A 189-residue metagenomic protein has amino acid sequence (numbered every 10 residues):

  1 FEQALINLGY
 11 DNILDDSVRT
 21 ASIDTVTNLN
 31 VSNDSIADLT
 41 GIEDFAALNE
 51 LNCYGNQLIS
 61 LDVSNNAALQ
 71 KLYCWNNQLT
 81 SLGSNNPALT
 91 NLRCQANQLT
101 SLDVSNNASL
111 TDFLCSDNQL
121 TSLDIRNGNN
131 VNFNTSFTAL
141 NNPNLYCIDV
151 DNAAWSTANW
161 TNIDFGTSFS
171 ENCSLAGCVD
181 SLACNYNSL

Functional and structural regions predicted by a protein language model:
F1-N52, L61, A67, D124-N132 (+1 more regions): N-terminal capping/linker segments that flank leucine-rich repeat
V26, L48-N49, L58, L69 (+7 more regions): Conserved hydrophobic position(s) of the canonical leucine-rich repeat
T27-V31, L51-C53, Q70-C74, T90-C94 (+3 more regions): Conserved hydrophobic beta-strand positions in leucine-rich repeat
D34, N56, N77, N97 (+2 more regions): Consensus "Asn ladder" position of solenoid repeat domains
L61, L82, L102: Acidic/charged coordination and interface sites in well-structured regions
S81, N91, T157: Flexible, glycine-rich phosphate/dinucleotide-binding loops and adjacent beta-alpha linkers at cofactor/substrate
